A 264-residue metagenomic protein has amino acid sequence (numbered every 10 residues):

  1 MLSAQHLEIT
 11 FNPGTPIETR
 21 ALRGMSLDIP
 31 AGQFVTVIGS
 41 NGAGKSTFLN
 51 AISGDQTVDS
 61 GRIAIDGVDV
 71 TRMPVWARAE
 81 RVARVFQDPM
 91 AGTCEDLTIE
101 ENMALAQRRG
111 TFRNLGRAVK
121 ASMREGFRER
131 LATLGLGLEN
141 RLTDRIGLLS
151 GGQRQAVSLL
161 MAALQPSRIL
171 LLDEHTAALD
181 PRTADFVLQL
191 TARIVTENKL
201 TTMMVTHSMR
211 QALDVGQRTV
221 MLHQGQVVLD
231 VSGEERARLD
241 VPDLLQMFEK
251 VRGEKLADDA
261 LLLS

Functional and structural regions predicted by a protein language model:
M1, T10-G24, P74: A short, flexible loop at the N-terminus of ABC-type nucleotide-binding domains that lies
T15-T19, D69-A83, A91, R113-G116 (+2 more regions): ABC ATPase NBD coupling module
I38-S40: The feature captures the beta-strand-to-loop junction immediately N-terminal to the Walker
S53: Helix-to-loop junction immediately C-terminal to a conserved catalytic motif
G61-V68, L229-V231: Conserved ABC transporter NBD signature motif
A162-A163: ABC ATPase C-loop
T206-H207: H-loop/switch region of ABC-family ATPase nucleotide-binding domains
Q226-R252: Conserved beta-strand-loop-alpha-helix hinge in the C-terminal portion of ABC ATPase nucleotide-binding domains
